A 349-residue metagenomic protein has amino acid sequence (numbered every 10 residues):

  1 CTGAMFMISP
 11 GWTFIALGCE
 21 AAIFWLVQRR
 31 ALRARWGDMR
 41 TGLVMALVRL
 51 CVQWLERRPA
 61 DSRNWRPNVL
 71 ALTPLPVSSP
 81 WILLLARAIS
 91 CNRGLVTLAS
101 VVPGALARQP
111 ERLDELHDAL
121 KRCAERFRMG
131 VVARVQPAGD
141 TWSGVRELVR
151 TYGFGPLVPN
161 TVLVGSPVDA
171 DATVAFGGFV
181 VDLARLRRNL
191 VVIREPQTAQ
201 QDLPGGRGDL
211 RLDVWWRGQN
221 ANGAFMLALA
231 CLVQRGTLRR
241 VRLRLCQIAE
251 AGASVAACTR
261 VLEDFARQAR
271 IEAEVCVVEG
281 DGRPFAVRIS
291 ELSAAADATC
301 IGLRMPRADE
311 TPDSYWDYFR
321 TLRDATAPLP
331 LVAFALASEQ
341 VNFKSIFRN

Functional and structural regions predicted by a protein language model:
C1-N349: Membrane-embedded alpha-helical bundles that form conduits across membranes
